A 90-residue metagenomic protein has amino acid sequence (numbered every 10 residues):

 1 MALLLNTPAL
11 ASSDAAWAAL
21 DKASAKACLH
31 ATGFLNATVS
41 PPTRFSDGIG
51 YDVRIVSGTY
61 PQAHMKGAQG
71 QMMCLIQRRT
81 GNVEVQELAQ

Functional and structural regions predicted by a protein language model:
N6-P8: N-terminal signal peptide c-region/cleavage motif recognized by signal peptidases
L10-Q90: Post-signal/leader-peptide non-cytosolic segments of secretory proteins
